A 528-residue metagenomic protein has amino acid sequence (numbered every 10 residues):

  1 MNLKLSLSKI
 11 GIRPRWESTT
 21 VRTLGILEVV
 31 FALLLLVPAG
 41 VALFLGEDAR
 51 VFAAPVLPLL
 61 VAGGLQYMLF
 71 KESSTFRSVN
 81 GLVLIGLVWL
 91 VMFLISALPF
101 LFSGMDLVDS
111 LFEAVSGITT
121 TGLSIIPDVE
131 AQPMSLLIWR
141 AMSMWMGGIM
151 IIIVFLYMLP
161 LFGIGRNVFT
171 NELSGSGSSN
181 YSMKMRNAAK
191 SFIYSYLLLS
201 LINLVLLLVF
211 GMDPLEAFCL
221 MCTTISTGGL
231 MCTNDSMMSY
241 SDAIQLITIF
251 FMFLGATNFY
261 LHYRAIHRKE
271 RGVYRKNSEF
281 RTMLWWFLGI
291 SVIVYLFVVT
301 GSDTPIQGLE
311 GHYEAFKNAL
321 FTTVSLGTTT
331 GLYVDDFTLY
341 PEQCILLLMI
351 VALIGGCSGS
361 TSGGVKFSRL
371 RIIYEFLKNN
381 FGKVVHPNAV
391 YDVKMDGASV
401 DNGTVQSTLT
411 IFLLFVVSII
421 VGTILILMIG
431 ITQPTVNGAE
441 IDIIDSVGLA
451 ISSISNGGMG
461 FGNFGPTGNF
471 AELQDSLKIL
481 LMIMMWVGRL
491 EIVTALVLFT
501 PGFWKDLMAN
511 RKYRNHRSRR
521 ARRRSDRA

Functional and structural regions predicted by a protein language model:
M1-A528: Membrane-proximal intracellular helices of multi-pass ion channels
